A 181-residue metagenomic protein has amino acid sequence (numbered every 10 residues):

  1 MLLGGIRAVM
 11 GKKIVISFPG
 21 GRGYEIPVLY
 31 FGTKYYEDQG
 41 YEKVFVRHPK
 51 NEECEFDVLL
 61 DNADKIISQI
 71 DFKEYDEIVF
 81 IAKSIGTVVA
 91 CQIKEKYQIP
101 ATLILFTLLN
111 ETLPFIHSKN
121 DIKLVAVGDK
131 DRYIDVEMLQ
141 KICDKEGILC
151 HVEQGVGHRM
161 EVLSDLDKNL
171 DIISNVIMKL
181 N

Functional and structural regions predicted by a protein language model:
V9-Y75: Serine-hydrolase catalytic machinery in alpha/beta-hydrolase-like enzymes
L29-Y30, I134-C143: Short alpha-helix in the alpha/beta-hydrolase fold that links the catalytic acid
E77-F80, L103: Conserved alpha/beta-hydrolase fold motif
F80-A90: Gly/Ala-rich beta-loop-alpha elbow adjacent to hydrolase catalytic centers
Q98-N110: A conserved short beta-strand
K119, V125-V127, D131: Short beta-strand/loop motif that positions the catalytic acidic residue of the alpha/beta-hydrolase fold
D129-I134, H158-R159: Acidic catalytic loop of the alpha/beta-hydrolase fold
V156-N169: Catalytic histidine-centered segment of alpha/beta-hydrolase-like enzymes
